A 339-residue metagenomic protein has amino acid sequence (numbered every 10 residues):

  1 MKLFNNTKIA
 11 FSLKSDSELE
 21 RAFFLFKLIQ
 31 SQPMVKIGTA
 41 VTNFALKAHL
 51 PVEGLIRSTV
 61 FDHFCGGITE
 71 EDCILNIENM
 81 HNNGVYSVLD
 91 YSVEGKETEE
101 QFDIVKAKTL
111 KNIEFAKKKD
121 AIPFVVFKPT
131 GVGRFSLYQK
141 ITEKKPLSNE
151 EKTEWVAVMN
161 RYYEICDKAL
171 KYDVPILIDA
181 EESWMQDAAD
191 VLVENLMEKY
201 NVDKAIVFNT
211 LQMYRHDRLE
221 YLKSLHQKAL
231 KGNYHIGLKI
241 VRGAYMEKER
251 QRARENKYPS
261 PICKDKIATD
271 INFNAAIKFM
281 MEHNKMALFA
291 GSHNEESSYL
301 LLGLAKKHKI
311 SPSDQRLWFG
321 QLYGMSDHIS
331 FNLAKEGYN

Functional and structural regions predicted by a protein language model:
M1-N339: Positively charged, amphipathic and often flexible ligand-engagement surfaces
